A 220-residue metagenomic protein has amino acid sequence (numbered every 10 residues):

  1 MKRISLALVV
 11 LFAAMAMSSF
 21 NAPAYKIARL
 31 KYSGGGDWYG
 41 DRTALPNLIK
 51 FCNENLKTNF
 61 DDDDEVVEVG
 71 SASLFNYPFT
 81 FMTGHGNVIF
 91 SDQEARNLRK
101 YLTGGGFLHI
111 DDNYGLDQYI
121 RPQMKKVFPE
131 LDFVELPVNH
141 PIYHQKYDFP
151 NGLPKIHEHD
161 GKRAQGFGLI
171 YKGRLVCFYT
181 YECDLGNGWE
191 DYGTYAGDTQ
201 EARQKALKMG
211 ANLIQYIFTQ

Functional and structural regions predicted by a protein language model:
M1-V9: Bacterial N-terminal signal peptides that target proteins for export
V10-S19: Hydrophobic h-region of N-terminal signal peptides that target proteins for export in Gram-negative bacteria
S19-F79, T83-G86, D184-L185, W189-Q220: Aromatic-Pro/Gly-enriched surface loop or interdomain linker that acts as a lid/target-recognition segment
N21-P23, A72-N76, Y101-T103, D160 (+1 more regions): Extracellular/periplasmic catalytic domains that process cell-envelope and extracellular macromolecules
K26, G34-G35, T43-A44, D117-G193 (+1 more regions): An acidic, glycine-rich "communication" segment
I27, F79-Q118: Short alpha-beta junction capping motif
T58-V67, I110-N113, L131-N139: Surface-exposed patches in mature extracellular/periplasmic domains of secreted proteins
D62-V69, S91-N97, G161-Q165: Alpha-helical scaffolding within the catalytic cores of extracellular/periplasmic polymer-degrading hydrolases
